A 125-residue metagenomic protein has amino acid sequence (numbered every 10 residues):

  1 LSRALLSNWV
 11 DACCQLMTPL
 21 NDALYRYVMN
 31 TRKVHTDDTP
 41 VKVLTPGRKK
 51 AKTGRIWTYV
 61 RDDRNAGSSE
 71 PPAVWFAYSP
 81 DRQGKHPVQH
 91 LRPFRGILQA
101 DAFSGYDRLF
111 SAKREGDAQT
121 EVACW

Functional and structural regions predicted by a protein language model:
L1-W125: Catalytic center-proximal scaffold of phosphoryl-transfer enzymes
